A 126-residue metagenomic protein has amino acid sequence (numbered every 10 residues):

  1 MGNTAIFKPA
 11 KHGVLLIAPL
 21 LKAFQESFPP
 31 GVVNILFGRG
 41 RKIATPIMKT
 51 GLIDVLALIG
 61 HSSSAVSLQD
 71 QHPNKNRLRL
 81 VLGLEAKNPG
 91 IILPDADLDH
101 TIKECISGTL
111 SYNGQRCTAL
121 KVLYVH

Functional and structural regions predicted by a protein language model:
M1-G31, D99: Conserved small-residue-rich beta-alpha loop and adjacent elements that most often cradle the phosphate/pyrophosphate
H12-L15, R41-I43, S63-S64: Short alpha-helical
I17-L20, I47, L68-Q69: Hydrophobic packing residues within well-ordered alpha-helices of enzyme cores
S27-F28, K49, V55, S63-H126: ALDH superfamily catalytic-core signature
I35-A57: A structured beta-alpha segment of the ubiquitous adenosine-cofactor-binding alpha/beta core
G60: Short secondary-structure boundary segments
